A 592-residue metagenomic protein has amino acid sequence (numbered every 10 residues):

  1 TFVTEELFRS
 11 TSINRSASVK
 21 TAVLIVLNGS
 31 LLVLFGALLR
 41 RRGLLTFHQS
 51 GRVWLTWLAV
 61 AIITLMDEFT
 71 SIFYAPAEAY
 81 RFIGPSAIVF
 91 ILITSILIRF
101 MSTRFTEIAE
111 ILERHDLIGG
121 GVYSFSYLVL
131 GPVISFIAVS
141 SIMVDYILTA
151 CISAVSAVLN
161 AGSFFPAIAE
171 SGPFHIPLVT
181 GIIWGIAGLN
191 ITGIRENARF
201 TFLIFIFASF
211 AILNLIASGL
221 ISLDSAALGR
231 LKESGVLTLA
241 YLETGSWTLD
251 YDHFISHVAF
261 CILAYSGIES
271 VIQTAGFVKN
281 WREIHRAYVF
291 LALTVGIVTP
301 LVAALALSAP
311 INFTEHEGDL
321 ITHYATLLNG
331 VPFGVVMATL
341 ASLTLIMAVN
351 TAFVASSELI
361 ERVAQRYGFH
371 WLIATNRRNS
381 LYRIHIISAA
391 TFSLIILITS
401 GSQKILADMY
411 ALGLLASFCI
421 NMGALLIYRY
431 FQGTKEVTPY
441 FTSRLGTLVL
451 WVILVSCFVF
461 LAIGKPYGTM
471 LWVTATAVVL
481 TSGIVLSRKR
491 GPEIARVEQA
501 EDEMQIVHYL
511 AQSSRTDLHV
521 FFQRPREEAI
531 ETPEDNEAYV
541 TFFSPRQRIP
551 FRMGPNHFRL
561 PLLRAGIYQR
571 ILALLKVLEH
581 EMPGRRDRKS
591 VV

Functional and structural regions predicted by a protein language model:
F2-V3, F8, K20-N28, P85 (+1 more regions): Cytosolic C-terminal regulatory domains/tails of membrane transporters and channels
A17-L38, Q49-R52, A77-Y127, P132-S141 (+3 more regions): Extracellular loop-to-transmembrane helix junctions
T21-L31, P177-G235, A287-A292, A407-I420 (+3 more regions): Membrane-interface loop-to-helix entry segments
L31-A37, A208-S218, N350-I360, Q365-F369 (+3 more regions): Hydrophobic alpha-helical segments of multi-pass membrane transport proteins
F47-S50, I206-Q273, F277-N280, L293-T294 (+1 more regions): Helix-loop-helix junctions that connect adjacent transmembrane segments in multi-pass membrane transporters
L55-F73, S218, L239-A292, F333-N350 (+1 more regions): Hydrophobic, membrane-embedded alpha-helices of multi-pass small-molecule transporters
G121-Y127, G131, A287-A348, F369-S402: TM-loop-TM module centered on a large, flexible mid-protein loop between adjacent transmembrane helices in multi-pass
F200, L372-R383, F418-Y467, A495-A500 (+1 more regions): C-terminal membrane-solvent junction of multi-pass transporters and transport-like membrane proteins
